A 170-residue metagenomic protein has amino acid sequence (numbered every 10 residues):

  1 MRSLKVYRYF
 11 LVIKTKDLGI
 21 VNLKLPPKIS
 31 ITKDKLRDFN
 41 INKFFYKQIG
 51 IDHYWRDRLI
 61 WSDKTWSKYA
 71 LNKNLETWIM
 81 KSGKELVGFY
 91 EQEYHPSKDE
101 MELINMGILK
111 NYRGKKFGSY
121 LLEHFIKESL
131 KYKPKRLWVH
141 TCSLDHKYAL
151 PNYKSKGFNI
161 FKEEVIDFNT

Functional and structural regions predicted by a protein language model:
M1-K35: Acyl-donor-binding surface of acyltransferase catalytic domains
L23-R58: Short amphipathic alpha-helix that is part of the acyltransferase structural core
L59-W61, A70-T77, K81-E100, I104-I108: A conserved beta-strand-loop-helix scaffold within acyl/acetyltransferase catalytic domains
E76, K135, N159: Short acidic/polar active-site loop segments enriched in Thr and Asp
V87, I160-F161: Short hydrophobic beta-strand segments in globular cytosolic domains
N105-I108, G114-S129, L150-S155: Conserved acetyl-CoA-binding loop-helix of GNAT-fold acetyltransferases
S129-T141: Conserved GNAT acetyl-CoA-binding A-motif
V139-A149, I166-T170: Conserved beta-strand-loop-alpha-helix junction that forms the acyl-donor binding cleft
